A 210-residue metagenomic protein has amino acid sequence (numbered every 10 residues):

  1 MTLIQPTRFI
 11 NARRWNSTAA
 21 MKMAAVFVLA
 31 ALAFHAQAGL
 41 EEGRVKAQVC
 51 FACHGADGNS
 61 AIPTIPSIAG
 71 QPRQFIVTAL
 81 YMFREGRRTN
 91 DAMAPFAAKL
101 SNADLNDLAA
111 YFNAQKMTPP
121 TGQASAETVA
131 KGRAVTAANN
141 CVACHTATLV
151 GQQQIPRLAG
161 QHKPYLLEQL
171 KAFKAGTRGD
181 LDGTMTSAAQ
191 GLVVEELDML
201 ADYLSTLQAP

Functional and structural regions predicted by a protein language model:
M1-A19: N-terminal secretory signal peptides that target proteins for export/translocation
A19-V26: Sec-dependent signal peptide recognition, specifically the positively charged N-region followed immediately by
A33-A36: N-terminal signal peptide c-region/cleavage motif recognized by signal peptidases
G39-D57, P120, A124-A147, H162: Sequence/structural segment immediately N-terminal to covalent heme-attachment motifs in c-type and related
G58-T89, A94-K99, R133, A137 (+3 more regions): Gly/Gly-Pro-rich "capping" loops immediately C-terminal to redox-active cysteine motifs in periplasmic/lumenal
N59-S60, T89, A114-E127, T148-P156 (+2 more regions): Inter-heme linker and motif-flanking segments adjacent to c-type heme-binding CXXCH motifs in c-type cytochromes
A98-P120, P164, Q190-P210: C-terminal capping alpha-helices of c-type cytochrome domains
